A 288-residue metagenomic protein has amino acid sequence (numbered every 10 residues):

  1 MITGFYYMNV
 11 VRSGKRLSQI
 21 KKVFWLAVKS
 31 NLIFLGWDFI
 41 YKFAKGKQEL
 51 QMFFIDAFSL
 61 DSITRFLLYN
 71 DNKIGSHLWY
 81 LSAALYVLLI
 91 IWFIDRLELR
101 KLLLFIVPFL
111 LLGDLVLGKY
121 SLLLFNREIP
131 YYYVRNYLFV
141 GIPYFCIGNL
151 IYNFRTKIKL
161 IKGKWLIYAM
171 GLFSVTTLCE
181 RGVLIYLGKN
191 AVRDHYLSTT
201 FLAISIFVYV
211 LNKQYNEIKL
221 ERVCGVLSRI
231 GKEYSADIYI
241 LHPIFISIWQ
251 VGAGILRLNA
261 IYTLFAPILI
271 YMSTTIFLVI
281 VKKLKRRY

Functional and structural regions predicted by a protein language model:
M1-F5, A83-L89, V140-L150, T200-L211 (+1 more regions): Hydrophobic cores of alpha-helical transmembrane segments in multi-pass inner/ER membrane proteins, independent
F5-S13, W92-E98, I147-I158, V208-I218 (+2 more regions): Structural signal for the C-terminal ends of transmembrane alpha-helices and the immediately following loop
N9-I74, L85-V87, Y168, R229-I240 (+1 more regions): Transmembrane alpha-helical segments and their boundary/interface "anchor" motifs in multi-pass integral membrane
Q19-V23, S76, Y80, Y133 (+6 more regions): Residue-level signature of transmembrane alpha-helical entry/exit and packing/kink sites in multi-pass membrane
S30-G36, V107-S121, A169-V183, I244-I248: Aromatic-anchored segments of alpha-helical transmembrane domains
L67-S82, Y120-Y144, C179-S205: Interfacial loop-to-helix transition and helix-capping segments at the boundaries of transmembrane helices
L88-L112, L150-G171: Solvent-exposed interhelical
T156-R229, Y234, I244, G252 (+1 more regions): Alpha-helical transmembrane segments and terminal signal-anchor/GPI-anchor hydrophobic tails, characterized by long
